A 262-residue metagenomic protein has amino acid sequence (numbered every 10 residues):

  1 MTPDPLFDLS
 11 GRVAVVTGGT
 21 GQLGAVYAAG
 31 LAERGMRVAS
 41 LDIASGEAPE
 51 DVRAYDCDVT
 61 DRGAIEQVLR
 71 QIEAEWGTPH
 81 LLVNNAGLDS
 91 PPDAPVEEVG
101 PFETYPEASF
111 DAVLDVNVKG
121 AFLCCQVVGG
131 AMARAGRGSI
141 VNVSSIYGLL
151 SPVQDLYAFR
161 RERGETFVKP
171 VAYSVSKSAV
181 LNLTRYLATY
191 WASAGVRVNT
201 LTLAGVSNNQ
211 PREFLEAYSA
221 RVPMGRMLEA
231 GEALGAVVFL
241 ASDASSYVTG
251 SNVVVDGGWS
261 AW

Functional and structural regions predicted by a protein language model:
M1-L6, V99, F159, V238 (+1 more regions): Short C-terminal tail/terminal secondary-structure segment of NAD(P)H-dependent dehydrogenase/reductase domains
D8-V38, L187: Canonical Rossmann dinucleotide-binding motif of NAD(H)/NADP(H)-dependent dehydrogenases/reductases, specifically
H80, L88, E103-F122, R137 (+4 more regions): Catalytic Tyr-X3-Lys loop
G87, D115-R134, Y147-S151, A188-T189 (+2 more regions): Amphipathic alpha-helical dimer-interface segment in Rossmann-like NAD(P)H-dependent oxidoreductases
D93-F102, P106-D111, Q154, Y218: Substrate-binding pocket helix/loop in short-chain dehydrogenase/reductase
Y105-E107, V141-A179, T184-A192: Catalytic loop of short-chain dehydrogenase/reductase
A192, R197, V248-G250: Short, small/polar-rich loop/turn modules that mediate ligand/substrate recognition or access, typified
V222-A233, A244: A conserved structural motif in NAD(P)-dependent oxidoreductases
